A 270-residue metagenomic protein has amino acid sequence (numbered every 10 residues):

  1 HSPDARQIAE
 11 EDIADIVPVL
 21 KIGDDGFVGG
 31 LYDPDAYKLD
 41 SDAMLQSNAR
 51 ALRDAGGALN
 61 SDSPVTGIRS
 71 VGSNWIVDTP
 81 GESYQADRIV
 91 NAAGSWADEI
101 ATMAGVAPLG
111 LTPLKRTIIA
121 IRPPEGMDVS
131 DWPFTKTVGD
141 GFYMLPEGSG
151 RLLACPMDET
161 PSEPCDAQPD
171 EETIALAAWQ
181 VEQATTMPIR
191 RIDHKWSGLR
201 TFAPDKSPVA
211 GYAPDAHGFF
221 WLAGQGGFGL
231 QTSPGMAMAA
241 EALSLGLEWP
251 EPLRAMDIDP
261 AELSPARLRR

Functional and structural regions predicted by a protein language model:
H1-A14, P108-L111, L247-A255: A short alpha-helix-loop-beta-strand transition element characteristic of N-terminal alpha/beta dinucleotide-binding
H1-A55, N60-S61, G67-S73: Flavin (FAD/FMN) cofactor-binding and adjacent substrate-gating region of FAD-dependent oxidoreductase domains
Q7, P214-R270: C-terminal lid/capping helical subdomain adjacent to the catalytic/cofactor pocket in oxidative enzymes
A9, S61-S63, T79, H194-W196: Short loop/edge segments at beta-strand edges and connector loops that shape dinucleotide/nucleotide cofactor-binding
Y32-A51, G94-W96, T173-Q180, G229-T232 (+1 more regions): Mid-domain beta-loop-alpha active-site segment that forms a flexible, acidic cofactor/metal-binding surface
N60, V90, F220-L222: Hydrophobic/aromatic beta-strand patches that form the interior of the parallel beta-sheet core in alpha/beta enzyme
T66-Y84: Conserved beta-strand-loop-beta-strand element in the redox core of flavoprotein oxidoreductases
S83-Y84, R88, A93-G218: Active-site substrate-recognition segment that forms the wall of the catalytic cavity or substrate channel
